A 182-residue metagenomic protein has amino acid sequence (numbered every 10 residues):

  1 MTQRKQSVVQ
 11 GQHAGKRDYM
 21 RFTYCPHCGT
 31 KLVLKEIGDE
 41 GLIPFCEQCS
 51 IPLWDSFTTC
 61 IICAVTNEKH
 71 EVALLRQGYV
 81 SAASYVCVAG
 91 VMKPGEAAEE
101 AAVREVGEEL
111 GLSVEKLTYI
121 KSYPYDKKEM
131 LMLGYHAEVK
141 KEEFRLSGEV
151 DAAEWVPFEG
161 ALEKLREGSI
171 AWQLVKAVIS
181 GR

Functional and structural regions predicted by a protein language model:
M1-V80, V91-E143, S180-R182: N-terminal leader/linker segments that precede catalytic domains of diphosphate-processing enzymes
V80-S81, A161: A short, flexible beta-alpha/helix-coil linker loop
Y85-G90: Conserved acetyl-CoA binding element of GNAT-fold acetyltransferases
R145-K176: NUDIX/MutT-family hydrolases
